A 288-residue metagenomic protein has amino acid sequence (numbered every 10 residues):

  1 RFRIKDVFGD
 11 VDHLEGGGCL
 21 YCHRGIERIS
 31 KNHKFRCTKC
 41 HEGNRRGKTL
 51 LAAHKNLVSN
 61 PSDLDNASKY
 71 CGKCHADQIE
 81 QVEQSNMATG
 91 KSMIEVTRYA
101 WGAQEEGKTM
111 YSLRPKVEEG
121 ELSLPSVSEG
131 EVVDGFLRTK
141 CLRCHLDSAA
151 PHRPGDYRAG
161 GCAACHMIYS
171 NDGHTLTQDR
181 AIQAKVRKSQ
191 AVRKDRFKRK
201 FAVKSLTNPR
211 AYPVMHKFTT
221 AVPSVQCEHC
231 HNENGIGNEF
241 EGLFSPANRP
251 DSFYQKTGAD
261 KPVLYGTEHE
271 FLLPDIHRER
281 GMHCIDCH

Functional and structural regions predicted by a protein language model:
R1-H288: Short sequence/structural segments immediately N-terminal
